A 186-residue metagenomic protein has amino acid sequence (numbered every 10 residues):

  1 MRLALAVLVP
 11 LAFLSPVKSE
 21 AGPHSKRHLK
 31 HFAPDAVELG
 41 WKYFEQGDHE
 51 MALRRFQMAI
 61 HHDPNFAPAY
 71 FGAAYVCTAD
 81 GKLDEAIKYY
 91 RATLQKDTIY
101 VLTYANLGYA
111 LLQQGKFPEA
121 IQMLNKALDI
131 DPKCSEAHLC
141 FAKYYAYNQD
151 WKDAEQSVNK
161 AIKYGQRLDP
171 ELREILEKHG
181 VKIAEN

Functional and structural regions predicted by a protein language model:
R2-V9, F13-H31: Long, contiguous interaction/recruitment modules in multidomain scaffold/adaptor proteins
G22-R27, H31, Y147-N186: Terminal, low-structured helical/coil segments at or just beyond the last alpha-helical repeat
H31-H62, Y75-A79: Alpha-helical segment of the N-proximal tetratricopeptide repeat
A33-P34, A67-P68, V101-L102, S135-E136 (+1 more regions): Helix-start (N-cap) detector for alpha-helical repeat units in TPR-like alpha-solenoids, especially tetratricopeptide
E38, G72, N106, C140 (+1 more regions): Canonical tetratricopeptide repeat
Q46-M58, A79-A92, Q114-K126, N148-K160: Structural signature of tandem alpha-helical TPR/SEL1-like repeats, specifically the intra-repeat loop/turn
